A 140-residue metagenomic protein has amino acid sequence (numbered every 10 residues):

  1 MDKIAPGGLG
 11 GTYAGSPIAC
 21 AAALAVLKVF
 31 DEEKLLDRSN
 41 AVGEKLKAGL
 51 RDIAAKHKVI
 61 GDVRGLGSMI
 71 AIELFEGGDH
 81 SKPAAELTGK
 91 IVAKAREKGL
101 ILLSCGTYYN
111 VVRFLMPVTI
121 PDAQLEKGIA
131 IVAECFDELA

Functional and structural regions predicted by a protein language model:
M1-A140: Conserved N-terminal phosphate-binding loop of PLP-dependent enzymes in the Aspartate aminotransferase
